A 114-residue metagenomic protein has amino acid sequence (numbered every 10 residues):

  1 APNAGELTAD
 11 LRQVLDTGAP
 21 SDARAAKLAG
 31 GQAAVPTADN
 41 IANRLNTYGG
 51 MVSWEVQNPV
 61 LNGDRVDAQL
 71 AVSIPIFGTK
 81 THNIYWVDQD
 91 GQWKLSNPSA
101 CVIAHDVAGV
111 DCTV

Functional and structural regions predicted by a protein language model:
A1-N43: Core segments of small alpha/beta cavity-forming domains
A4-G5, G18, R44-G49, N83 (+1 more regions): Homeobox/homeodomain signature
G5, G18, G30-G31, G49-G50 (+4 more regions): Residue-identity detector for glycine
L7-D16, R24-K27, V66-D88, K94: Primarily hydrophobic membrane-targeting regions of prokaryotic envelope proteins
K27, G31-A34, R44, Y48 (+4 more regions): Solvent-exposed, non-transmembrane amphipathic alpha-helical segments
G31, I74, A100-I103: Solvent-exposed loop/turn segments at secondary-structure junctions within structured extracellular/periplasmic domains
N40-T79: Surface-exposed, charged secondary-structure patches
T81-T113: Short beta-strand edge/turn micro-motifs at domain boundaries
